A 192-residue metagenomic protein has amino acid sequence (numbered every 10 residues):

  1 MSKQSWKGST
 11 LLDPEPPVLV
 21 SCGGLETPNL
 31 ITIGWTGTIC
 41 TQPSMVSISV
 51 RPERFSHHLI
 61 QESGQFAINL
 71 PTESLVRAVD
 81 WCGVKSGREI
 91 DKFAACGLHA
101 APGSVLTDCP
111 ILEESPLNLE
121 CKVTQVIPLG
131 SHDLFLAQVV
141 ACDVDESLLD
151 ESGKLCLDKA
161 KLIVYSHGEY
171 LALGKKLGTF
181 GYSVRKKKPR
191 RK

Functional and structural regions predicted by a protein language model:
M1-K192: Basic, polyanion-binding surface patches
